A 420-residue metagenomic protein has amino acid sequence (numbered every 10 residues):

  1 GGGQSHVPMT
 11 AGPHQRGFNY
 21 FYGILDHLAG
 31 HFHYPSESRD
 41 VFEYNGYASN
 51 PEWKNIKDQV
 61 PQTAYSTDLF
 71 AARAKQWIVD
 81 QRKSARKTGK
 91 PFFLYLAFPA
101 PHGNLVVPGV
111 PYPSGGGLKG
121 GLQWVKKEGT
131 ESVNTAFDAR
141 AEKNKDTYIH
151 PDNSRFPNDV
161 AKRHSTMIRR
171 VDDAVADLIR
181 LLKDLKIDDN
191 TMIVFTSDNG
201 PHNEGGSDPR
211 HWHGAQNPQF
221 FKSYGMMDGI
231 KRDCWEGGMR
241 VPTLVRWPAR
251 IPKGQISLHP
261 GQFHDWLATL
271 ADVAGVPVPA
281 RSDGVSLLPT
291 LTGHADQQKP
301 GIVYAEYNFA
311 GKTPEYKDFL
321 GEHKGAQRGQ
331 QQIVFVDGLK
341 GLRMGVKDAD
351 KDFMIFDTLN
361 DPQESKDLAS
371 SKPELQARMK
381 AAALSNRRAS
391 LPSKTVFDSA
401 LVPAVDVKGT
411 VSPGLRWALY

Functional and structural regions predicted by a protein language model:
G3-Q4, P8-G12, F21, L25-G261 (+7 more regions): Active-site-proximal cap/lid insertion segments
A11-G17, Y44-N45, T292-Q297: Short, conserved catalytic or adaptor-binding loops enriched in Gly and charged residues
G17, R73, R240, D265-V273 (+6 more regions): Generic recognition of well-ordered alpha-helical segments
S36-D40, K231-G237, A305-A369, Y420: C-terminal, low-complexity/hydrophilic appendages and adjacent surface loops of extracellular/periplasmic anionic
G89, Q298, S385-S399: Bilobed periplasmic-binding protein-like "clamshell/Venus-flytrap" ligand-binding domains
D188-T191, N199, R246, R250-Q327: Polar, surface-exposed loop/tail segments that function as active-site lids or cofactor/substrate-recognition elements
T243-V245, G338, V402-P403: Conserved N-terminal phosphate-binding loop of PLP-dependent enzymes in the Aspartate aminotransferase
G414-Y420: Acidic, Ser/Thr-rich low-complexity intrinsically disordered segments
